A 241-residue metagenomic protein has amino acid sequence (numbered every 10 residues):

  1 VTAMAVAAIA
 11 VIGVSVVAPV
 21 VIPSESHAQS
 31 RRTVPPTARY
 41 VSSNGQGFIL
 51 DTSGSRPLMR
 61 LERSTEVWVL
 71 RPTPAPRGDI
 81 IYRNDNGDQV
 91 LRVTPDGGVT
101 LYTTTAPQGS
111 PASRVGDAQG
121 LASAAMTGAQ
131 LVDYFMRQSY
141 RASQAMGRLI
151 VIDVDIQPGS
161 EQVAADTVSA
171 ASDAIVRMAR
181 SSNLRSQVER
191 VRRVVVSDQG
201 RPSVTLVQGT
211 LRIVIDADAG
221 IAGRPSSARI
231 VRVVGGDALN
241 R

Functional and structural regions predicted by a protein language model:
V1-A28: Gram-negative bacterial Sec-dependent N-terminal signal peptides
A3, A8, R31, R39-V41 (+5 more regions): Residue-level signal for the start and early helices of compact helical domains
H27-S113: N-terminal Sec/ER secretory leader and immediately downstream segment of secreted/extracellular precursors
S30-Q46, G120-P158: Tryptophan-anchored aromatic micro-motifs
N84-Y134, Y140, P202-S226: Beta-sheet ligand-binding and adhesion/scaffold domains
M136-R241: A eukaryote-biased signal for long
